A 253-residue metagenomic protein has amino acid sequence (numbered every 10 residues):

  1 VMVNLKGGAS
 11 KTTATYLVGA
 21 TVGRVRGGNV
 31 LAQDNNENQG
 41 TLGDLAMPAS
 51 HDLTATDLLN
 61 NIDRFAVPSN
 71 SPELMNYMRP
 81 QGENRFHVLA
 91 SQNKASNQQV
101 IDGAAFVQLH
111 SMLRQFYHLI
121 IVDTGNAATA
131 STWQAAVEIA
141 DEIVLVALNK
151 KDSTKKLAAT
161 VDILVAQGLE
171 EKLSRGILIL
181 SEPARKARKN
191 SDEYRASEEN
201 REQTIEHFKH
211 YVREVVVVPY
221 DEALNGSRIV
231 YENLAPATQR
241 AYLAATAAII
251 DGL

Functional and structural regions predicted by a protein language model:
V1, L53, D57, I163 (+3 more regions): Acidic-aromatic/histidine active-site loop/patch
V1-E37, D44-L45, L113: Walker A/P-loop phosphate-binding motif and the immediately C-terminal alpha-helix
V25-F86: Phosphate-binding loop that captures ATP/GTP phosphates
N70-G82, A90-T124: Cytosolic-facing regulatory segments adjacent to core modules
Q115-H118, S131-K151: Inter-motif core of Ras-like GTPase G domains
L119, E142, I177, E214-V216: Well-ordered beta-strand positions
D123, S181-P236: Beta-strand-loop-alpha "switch" segments that mediate conformational coupling across diverse proteins
G226-L253: NTP-binding/hydrolysis catalytic cores, primarily Walker-type P-loop NTPases
